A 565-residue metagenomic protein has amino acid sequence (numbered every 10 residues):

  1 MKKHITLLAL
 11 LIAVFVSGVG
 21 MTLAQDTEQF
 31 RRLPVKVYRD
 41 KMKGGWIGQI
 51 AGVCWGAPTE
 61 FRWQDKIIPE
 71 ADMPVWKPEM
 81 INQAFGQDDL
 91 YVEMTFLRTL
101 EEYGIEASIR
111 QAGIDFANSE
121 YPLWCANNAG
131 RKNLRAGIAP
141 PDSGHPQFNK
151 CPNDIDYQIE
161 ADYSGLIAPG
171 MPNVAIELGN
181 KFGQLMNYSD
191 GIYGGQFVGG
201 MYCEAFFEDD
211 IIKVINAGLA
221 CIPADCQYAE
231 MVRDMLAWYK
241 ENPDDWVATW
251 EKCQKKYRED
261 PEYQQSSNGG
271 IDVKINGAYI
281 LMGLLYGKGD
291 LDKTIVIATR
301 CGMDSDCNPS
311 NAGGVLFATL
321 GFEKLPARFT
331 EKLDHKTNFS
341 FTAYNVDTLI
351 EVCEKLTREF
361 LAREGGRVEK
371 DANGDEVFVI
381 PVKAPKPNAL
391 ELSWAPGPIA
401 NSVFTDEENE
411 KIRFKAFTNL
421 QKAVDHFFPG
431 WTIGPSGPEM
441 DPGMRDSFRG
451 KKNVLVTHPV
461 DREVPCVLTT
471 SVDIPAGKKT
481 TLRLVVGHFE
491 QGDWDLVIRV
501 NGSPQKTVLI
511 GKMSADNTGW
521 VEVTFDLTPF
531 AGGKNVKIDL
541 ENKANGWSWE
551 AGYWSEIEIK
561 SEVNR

Functional and structural regions predicted by a protein language model:
M1-A9: Bacterial N-terminal signal peptides that target proteins for export
A9-G18: Bacterial N-terminal signal peptides
L33, G144-P152, Y163-M171, N180-L185 (+1 more regions): Accessory "access/gating" subregions that flank catalytic or transport cores
A57-M94, I109-F116, E120-W124: Active-site-surrounding "flap" and adjacent substrate/cofactor-binding loops of secreted or lumenal enzymes, prototyped
R62, K66-E70, D190, V198 (+1 more regions): Catalytic phosphate/nucleotide-handling subdomain of diverse soluble enzymes
G104-D156: Extracytoplasmic mature domains of secreted/periplasmic and thylakoid-lumen proteins
L236-S266, T319-N419: Acidic, carboxylate-rich catalytic segments that either coordinate divalent cations
E408-R565: Gly-Asp-aromatic-enriched flexible segments
